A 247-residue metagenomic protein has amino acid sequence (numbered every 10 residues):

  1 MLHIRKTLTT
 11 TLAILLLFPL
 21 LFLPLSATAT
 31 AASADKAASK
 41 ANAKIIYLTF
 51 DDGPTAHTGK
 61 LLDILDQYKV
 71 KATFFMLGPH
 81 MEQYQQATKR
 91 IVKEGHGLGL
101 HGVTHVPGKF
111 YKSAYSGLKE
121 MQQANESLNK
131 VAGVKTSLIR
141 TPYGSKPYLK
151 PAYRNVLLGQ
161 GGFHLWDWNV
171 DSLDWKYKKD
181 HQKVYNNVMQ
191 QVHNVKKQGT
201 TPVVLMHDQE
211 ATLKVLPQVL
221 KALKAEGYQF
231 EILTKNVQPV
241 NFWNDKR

Functional and structural regions predicted by a protein language model:
M1-L15: Bacterial N-terminal signal peptides that target proteins for export
L16, L20-L21, L213: Hydrophobic alpha-helical transmembrane segments of integral membrane proteins, especially lipid-exposed positions
L16, M81, V170: Hydrophobic pocket-lining residues within nucleotide cofactor-binding pockets
L20-K40: Sec-dependent signal peptide cleavage junction
S33-V131, K135, A222: Active-site beta->alpha N-cap acidic-glycine motif
K36, K40, Y68-A72, H80-E82 (+1 more regions): C-terminal domain-boundary segment and adjacent tail
A72, L98, H164-L165, F230: Hydrophobic beta-strand scaffold residues
H105-K224, Y228, N236, W243: Catalytic domains of cell-wall/extracellular-matrix polysaccharide-remodeling enzymes, centered on de-N-acetylation
